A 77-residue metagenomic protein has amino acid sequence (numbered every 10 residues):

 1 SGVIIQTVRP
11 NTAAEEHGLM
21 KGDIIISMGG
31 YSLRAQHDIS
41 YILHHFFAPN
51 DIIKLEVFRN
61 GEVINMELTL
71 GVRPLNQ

Functional and structural regions predicted by a protein language model:
S1-Q77: C-terminal recognition in membrane/secretory proteostasis and scaffolding
